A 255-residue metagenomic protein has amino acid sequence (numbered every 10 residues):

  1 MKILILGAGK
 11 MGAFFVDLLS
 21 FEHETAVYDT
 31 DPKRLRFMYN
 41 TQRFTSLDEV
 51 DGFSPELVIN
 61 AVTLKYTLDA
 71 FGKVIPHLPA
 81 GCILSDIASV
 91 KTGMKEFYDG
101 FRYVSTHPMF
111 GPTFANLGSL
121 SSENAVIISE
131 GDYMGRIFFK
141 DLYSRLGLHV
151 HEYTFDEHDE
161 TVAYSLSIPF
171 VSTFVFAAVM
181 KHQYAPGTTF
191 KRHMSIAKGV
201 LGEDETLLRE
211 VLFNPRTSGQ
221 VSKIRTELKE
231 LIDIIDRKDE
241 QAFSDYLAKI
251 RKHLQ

Functional and structural regions predicted by a protein language model:
M1-F44, E49: NAD(P)+-binding Rossmann beta1-loop-alpha1 motif at the extreme N-terminus of oxidoreductases
E24, Q42-R43, I83, R102 (+1 more regions): Conserved beta-strand segments of alpha/beta enzyme cores
Q42-T45, F101-Y103, S122-E123, I168-V171: Short, hinge-like loop/turn segments at secondary-structure boundaries
F53-S54, A80: Alpha-helix C-terminal capping/helix-to-coil transition sites in glycosyltransferase folds
I59, L64, L68-N116: Rossmann-like NAD(P)(H) cofactor-binding subdomain of soluble oxidoreductases
V90-K91, F97-Y153: Rossmann-fold dinucleotide-binding core
E152-Q255: An accessory alpha-helical subdomain
